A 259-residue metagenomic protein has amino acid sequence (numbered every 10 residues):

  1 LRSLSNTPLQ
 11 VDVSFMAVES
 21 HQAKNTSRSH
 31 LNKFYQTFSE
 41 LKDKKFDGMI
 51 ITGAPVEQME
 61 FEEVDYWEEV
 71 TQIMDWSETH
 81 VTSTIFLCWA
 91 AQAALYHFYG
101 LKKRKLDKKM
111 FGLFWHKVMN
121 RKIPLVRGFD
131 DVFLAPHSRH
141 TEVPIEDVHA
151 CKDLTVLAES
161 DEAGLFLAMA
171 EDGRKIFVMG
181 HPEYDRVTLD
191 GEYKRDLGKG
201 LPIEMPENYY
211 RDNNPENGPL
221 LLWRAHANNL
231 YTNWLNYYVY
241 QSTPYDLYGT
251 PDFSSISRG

Functional and structural regions predicted by a protein language model:
L1-A17, K45, Q72, L113 (+1 more regions): Amide-donor transfer/coupling interface in amidating biosynthetic enzymes
N6, S39-K44, D75-E78: Short, charge-rich binding segments
V18-K24: Short, conserved secondary-structure transition motifs
N25-R28, L189-G191: Short aromatic-enriched loop/helix-cap "lid" or pocket-rim segments at secondary-structure transitions that line
T26-K45: Glycine-rich, highly charged phosphate/nucleotide-binding loops
I51-N120: Cysteine-nucleophile active-site neighborhood
